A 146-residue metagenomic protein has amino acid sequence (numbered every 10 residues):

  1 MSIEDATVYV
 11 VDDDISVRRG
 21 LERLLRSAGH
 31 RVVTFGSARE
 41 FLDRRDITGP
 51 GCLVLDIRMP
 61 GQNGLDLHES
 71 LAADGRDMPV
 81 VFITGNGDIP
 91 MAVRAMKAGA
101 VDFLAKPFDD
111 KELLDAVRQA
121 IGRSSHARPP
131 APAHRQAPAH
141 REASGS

Functional and structural regions predicted by a protein language model:
S2-V17, L21-L25, A38, L53: Conserved acidic segment of CheY-like receiver
G29-G36, R44: Short hydrophobic/Thr-rich beta-strand motif most characteristic of the beta2 strand and flanking loop of CheY-like
G36-S37, N63-D66: Acidic catalytic/metal-coordinating carboxylates
T48-V54: Active-site beta3 strand of CheY-like receiver
D56, T84: Active-site residues of response regulator receiver
M59: Receiver (REC) domain active-site loop signature in two-component systems and cognate sites in sensor histidine kinases
D88-P90, F108-R118: C-terminal output helix
